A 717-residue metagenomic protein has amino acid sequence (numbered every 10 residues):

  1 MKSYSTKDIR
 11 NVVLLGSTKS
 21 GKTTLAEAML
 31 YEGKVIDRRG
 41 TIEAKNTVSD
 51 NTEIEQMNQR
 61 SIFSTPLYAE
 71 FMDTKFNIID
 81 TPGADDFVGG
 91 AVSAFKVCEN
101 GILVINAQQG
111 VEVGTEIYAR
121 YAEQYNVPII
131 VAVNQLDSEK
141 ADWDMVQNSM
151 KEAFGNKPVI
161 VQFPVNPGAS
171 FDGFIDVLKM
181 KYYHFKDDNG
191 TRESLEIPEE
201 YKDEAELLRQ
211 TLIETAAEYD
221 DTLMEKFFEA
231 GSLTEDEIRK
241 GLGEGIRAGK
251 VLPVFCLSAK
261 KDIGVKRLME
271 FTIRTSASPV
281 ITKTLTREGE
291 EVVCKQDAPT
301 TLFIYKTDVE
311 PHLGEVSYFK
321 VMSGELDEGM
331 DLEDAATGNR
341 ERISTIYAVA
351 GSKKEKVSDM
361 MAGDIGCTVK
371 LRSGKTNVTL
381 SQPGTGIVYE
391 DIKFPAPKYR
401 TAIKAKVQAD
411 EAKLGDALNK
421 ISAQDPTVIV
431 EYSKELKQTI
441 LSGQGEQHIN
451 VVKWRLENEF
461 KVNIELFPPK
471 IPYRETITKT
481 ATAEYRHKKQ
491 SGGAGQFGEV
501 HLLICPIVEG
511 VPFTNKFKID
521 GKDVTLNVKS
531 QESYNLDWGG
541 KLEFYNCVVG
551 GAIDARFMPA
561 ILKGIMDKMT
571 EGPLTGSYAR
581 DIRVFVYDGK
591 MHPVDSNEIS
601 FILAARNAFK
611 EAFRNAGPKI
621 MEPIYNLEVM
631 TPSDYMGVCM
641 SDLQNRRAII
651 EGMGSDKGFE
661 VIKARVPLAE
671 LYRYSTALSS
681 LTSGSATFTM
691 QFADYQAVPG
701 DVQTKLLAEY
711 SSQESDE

Functional and structural regions predicted by a protein language model:
M1-E717: Structural and coupling elements of P-loop NTPases
